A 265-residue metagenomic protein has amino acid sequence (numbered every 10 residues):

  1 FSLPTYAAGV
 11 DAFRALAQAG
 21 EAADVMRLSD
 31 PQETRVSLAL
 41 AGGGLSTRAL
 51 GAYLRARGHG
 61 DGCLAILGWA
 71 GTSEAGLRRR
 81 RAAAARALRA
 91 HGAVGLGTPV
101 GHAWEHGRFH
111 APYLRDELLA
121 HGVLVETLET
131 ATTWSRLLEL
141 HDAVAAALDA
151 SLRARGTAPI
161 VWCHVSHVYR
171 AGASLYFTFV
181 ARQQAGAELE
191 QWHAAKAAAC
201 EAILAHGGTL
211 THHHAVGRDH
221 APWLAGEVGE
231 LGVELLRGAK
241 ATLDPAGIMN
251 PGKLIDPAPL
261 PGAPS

Functional and structural regions predicted by a protein language model:
F1-A12, A195-C200, V233-G247: Short, conserved aromatic-histidine micro-motifs
L3, A187-E190, W223-E230: Alpha-helix capping and helix-loop boundary segments enriched in small/acidic/polar residues
V10-A198, A202, H206: C-terminal substrate-recognition/cap domain of FAD-linked oxidoreductases
T178-A185, D219, W223-E227: Conserved PLP-binding active-site segment of the aspartate aminotransferase-like
L204, T211-H213, K240, I248: Short glycine- and Lys/Arg-enriched binding-loop motifs that mark or flank ligand-binding interfaces
T209-V216, P251-L254: Short acidic/histidine-rich active-site segments
H220-S265: Activity-critical C-terminal alpha-helical subdomain
